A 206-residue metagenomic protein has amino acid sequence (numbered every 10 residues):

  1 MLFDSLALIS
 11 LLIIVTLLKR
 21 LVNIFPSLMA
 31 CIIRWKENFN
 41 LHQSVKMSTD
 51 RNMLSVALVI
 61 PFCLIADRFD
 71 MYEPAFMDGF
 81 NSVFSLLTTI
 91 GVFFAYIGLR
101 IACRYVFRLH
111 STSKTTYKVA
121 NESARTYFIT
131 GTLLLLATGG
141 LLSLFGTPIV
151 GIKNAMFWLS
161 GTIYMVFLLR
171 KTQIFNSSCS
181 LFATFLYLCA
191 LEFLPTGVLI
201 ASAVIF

Functional and structural regions predicted by a protein language model:
M1-D4, D70-L87, L141-I152, A201-F206: Helix-coil boundary and interhelical linker segments in multi-pass alpha-helical membrane proteins
M1-I9, S44-A57, A183-A190: Alpha-helical transmembrane segments and their helix-start/interface "positive-inside/aromatic belt" motifs in integral
M1-P26, A95, L99: Hydrophobic alpha-helical membrane-embedded segments
D4, T49-M53, D78, S82 (+6 more regions): Hydrophobic, aromatic-rich alpha-helical transmembrane segments and their membrane-interface anchor motifs
I13-I14, I33-N38, L159-L168: Alpha-helical transmembrane segments and their membrane-interface exit regions
L21-K114: Selected alpha-helical membrane-embedding segments in polytopic membrane proteins
T88-N154: Membrane-proximal helix-loop-helix units in multi-pass membrane proteins
L136-F206: Terminal transmembrane helical module of multi-pass membrane proteins
